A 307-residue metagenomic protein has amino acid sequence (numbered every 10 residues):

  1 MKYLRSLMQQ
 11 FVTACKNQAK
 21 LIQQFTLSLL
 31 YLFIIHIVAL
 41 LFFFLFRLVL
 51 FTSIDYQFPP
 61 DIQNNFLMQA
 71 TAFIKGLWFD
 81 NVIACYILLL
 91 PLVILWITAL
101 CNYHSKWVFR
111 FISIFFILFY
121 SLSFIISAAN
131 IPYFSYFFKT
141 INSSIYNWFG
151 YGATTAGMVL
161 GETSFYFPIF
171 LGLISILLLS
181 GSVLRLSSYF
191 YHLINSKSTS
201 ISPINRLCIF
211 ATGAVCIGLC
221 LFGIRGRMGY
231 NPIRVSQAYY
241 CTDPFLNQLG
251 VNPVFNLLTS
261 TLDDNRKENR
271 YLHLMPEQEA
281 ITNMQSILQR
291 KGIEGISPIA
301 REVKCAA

Functional and structural regions predicted by a protein language model:
M1, M8, M68, M158 (+5 more regions): Detector for methionine-enriched segments
M1-Q18: Short, intrinsically disordered terminal tails adjacent to the first/last structured region
C15, L21-K267: Transmembrane and membrane-interface helices of multi-pass, inner-membrane envelope-modifying transferases
F165, G250-A307: Membrane/wall-proximal cationic-aromatic binding patches
